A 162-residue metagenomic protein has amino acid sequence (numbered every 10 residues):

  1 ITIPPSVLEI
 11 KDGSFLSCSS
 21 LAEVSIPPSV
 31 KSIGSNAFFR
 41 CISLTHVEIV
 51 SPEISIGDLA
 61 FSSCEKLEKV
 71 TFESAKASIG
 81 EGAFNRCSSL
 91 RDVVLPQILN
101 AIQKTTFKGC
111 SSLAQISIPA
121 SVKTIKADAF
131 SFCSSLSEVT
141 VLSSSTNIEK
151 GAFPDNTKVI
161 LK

Functional and structural regions predicted by a protein language model:
I1-E9, S19-S32, I42-S55, E65-S78 (+4 more regions): Structural signature of tandem-repeat unit edges
K11-L16, G34-F39, G57-S62, G80-N85 (+3 more regions): Consensus positions within tandem repeat domains that build extended binding/scaffold surfaces
